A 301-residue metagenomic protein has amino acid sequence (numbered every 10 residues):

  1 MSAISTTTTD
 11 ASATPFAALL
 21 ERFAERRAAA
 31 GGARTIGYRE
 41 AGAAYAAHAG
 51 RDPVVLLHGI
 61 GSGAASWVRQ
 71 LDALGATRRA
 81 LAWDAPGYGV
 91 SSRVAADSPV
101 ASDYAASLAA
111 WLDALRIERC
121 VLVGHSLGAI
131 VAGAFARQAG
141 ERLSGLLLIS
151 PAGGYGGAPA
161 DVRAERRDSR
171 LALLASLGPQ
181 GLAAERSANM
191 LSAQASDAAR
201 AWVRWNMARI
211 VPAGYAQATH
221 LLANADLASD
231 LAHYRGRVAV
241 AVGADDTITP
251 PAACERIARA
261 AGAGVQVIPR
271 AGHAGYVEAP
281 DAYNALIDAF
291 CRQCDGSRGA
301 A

Functional and structural regions predicted by a protein language model:
M1-R27: An N-terminal hydrophobic leader/cap segment in hydrolases
L20-A24, A29-Y45, V68-G75, L81-V123 (+2 more regions): Active-site loop/oxyanion-hole signature of alpha/beta-hydrolase fold enzymes
L57-G59, V242: The conserved beta1-alpha1 loop
G59-L71: The serine-hydrolase catalytic nucleophile loop
G124, G128, A132: Gly/Ala-rich beta-loop-alpha elbow adjacent to hydrolase catalytic centers
G133, R137-Q138, L143-S176: Flexible "cap/lid" loop of the alpha/beta hydrolase fold
A158-A164, A175-H233: Conserved alpha/beta-hydrolase catalytic His-Asp/Glu region
R235-A271, V277, A282: Conserved loop-alpha-helix segment in the C-terminal half of the alpha/beta-hydrolase fold that carries the catalytic
